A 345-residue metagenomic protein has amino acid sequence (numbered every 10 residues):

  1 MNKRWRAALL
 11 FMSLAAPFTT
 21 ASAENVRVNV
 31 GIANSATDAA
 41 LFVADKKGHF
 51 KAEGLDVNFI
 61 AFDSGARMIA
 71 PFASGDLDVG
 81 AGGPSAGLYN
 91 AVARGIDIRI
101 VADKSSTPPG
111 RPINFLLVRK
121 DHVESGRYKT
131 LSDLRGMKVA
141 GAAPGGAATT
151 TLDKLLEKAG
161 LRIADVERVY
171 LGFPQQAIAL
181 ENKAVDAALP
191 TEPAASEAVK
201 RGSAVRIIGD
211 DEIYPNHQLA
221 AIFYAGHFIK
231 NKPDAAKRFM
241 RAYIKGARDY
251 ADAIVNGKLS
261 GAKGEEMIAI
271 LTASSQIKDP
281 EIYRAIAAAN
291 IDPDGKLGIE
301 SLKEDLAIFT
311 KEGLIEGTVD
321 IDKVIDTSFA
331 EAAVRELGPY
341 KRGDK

Functional and structural regions predicted by a protein language model:
M1-L9: Bacterial N-terminal signal peptides that target proteins for export
A8-P17: Bacterial N-terminal signal peptides
F18-A23: Sec/Tat signal peptide C-region and signal peptidase I cleavage site
E24-R162, E167-Y170, D186-E192, I208 (+1 more regions): Short, glycine-/small- and polar/acidic-enriched structural segments that line small-molecule recognition paths
M68-I69, G87-L88, Q176-A179, A194-A195 (+1 more regions): Short, hydrophobic alpha-helical packing/hinge segments within bilobed ligand-binding/sensory domains
S106-F115, V199, A204-F228, K232 (+4 more regions): Periplasmic-binding protein-like
K230-E316: Secondary-structure end/capping motifs
K303-K345: Conserved C-terminal helix/tail region of periplasmic/extracytoplasmic solute-binding proteins
